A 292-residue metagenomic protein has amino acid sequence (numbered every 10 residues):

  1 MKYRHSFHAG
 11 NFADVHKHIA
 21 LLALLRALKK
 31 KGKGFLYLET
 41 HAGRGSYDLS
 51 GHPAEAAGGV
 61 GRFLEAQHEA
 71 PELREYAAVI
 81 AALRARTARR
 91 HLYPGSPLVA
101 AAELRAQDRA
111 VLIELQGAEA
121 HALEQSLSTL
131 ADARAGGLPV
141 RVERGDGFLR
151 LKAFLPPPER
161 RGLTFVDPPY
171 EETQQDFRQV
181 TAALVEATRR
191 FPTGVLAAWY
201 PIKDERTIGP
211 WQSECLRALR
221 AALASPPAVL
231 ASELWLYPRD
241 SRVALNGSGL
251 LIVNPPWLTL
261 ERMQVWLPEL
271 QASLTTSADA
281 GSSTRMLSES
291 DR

Functional and structural regions predicted by a protein language model:
M1-R292: Class I S-adenosyl-L-methionine-dependent methyltransferase catalytic core
